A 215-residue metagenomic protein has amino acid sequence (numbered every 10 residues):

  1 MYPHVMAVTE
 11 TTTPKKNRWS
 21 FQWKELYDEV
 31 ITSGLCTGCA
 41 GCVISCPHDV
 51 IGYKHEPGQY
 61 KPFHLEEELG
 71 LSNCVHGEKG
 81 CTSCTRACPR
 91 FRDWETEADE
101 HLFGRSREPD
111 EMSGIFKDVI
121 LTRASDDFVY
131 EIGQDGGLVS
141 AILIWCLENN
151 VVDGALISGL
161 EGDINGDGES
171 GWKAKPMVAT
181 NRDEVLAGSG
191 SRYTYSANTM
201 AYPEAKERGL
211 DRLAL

Functional and structural regions predicted by a protein language model:
M1-S45, D49-E56: Ferredoxin-type iron-sulfur electron-transfer modules and their immediate structural context
P14-R18, E66-K79, D163-K173, E207-R208: Intrinsically disordered, low-complexity coil segments
E25, I31-G34, Y60-G77: Aromatic/His-enriched, Gly/Pro-containing loop or helix-boundary segments that lie immediately adjacent to catalytic
E29-I31, P47, E67-S72, L138-W145: Short alpha-helical segments and helix-capping/turn motifs at coil-helix boundaries
C36, A40, T82, G136-G137 (+1 more regions): Conserved structured core elements
G41-F63, G77-G104: Iron-sulfur cluster-binding cysteine motifs and their immediate structural context in ferredoxin-like electron-transfer
L65-A87, V119-I132, G137: Short Fe-S-cluster ligation motifs
D93-L215: Iron-sulfur-associated redox domains of electron-transfer enzymes in respiratory and anaerobic energy metabolism
